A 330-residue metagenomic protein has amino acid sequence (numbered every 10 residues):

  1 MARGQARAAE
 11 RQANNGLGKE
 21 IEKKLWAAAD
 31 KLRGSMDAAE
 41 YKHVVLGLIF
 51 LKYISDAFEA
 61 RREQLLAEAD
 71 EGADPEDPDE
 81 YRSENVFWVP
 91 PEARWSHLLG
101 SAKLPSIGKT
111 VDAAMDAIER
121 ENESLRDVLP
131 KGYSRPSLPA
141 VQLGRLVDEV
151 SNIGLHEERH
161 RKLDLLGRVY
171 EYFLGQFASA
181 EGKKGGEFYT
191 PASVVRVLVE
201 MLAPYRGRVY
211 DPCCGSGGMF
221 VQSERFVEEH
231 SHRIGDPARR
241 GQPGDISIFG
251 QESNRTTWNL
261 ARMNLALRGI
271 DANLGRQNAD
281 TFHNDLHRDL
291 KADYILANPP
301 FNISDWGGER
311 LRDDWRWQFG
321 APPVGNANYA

Functional and structural regions predicted by a protein language model:
M1-R206, N273-L286: Non-catalytic, mostly N-terminal accessory regions of nucleic-acid modification and defense proteins
R11, P136, R159, C213 (+3 more regions): Hydrophobic alpha-helical scaffolding
W26, W88, W95, W258 (+2 more regions): A residue-identity detector for tryptophan
A29, P91, L98, A261 (+2 more regions): Enriched - but not universal
Q176-S179, L311-R316: Gly-rich Lys/Arg/Thr-decorated short loops/hinges at beta-loop-alpha junctions or inter-strand turns that position
A180, P243-G244, W317-Q318: A short, mixed-charge helix-start or loop-turn motif at secondary-structure junctions
K184-A297, N302-D313: Conserved S-adenosyl-L-methionine
W315-A330: Glycine-rich S-adenosyl-L-methionine
